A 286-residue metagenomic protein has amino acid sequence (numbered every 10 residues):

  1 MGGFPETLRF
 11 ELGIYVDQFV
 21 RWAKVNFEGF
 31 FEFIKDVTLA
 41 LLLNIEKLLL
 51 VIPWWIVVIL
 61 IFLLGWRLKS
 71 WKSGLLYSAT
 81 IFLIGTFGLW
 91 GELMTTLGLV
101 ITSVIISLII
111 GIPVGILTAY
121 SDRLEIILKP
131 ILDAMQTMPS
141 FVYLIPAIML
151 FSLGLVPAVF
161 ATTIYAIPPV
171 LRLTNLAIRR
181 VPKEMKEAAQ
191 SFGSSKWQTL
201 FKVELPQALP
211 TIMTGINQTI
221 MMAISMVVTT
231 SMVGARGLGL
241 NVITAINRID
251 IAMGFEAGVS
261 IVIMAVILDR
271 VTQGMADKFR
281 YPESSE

Functional and structural regions predicted by a protein language model:
M1-G2, R270-E286: Transmembrane alpha-helical segments of polytopic membrane transport and secretion proteins
M1-P53: Interfacial loop/helix-cap signal at membrane boundaries in integral membrane proteins
L39-L50, W90-T102, E125-L128, L132-M135 (+5 more regions): Alpha-helical membrane-interface segments at transmembrane helix boundaries
I61-L68, I84-G91, S103-L132: Transmembrane-helix boundary motif in ABC transporter permease subunits
L99-T102, I116-A119, D133-A166: Generic hydrophobic transmembrane alpha-helix motif, especially the helices
M149, A223-M264, F279-E286: Glycine-rich helix-loop "coupling/hinge" segments at transmembrane-helix boundaries in multipass transporters
F160, I164, K196-T230, A252 (+4 more regions): Transmembrane alpha-helices
V170-G215, V242: Short cytoplasmic-facing helical segments at TM-TM junctions of multi-pass membrane proteins
